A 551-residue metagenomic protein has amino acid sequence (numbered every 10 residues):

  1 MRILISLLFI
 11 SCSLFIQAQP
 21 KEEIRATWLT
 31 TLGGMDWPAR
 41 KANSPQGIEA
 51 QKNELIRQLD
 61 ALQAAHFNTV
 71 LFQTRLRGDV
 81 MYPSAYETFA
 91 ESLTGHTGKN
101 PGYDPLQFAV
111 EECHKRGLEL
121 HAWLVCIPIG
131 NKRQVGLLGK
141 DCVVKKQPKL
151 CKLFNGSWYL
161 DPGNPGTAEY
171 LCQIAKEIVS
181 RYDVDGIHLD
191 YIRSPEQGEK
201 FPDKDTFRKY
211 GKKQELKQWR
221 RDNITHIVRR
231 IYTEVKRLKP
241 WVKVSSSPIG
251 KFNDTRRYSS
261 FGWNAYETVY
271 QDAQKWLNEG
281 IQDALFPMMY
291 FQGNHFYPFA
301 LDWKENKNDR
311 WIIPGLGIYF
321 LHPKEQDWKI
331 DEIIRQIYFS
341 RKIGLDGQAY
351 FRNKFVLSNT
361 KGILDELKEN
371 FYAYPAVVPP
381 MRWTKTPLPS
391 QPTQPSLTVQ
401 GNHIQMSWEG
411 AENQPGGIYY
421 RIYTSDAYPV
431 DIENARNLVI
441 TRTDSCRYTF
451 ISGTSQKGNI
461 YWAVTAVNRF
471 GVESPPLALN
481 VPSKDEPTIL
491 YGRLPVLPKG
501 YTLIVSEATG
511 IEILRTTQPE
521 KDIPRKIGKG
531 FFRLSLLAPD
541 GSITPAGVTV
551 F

Functional and structural regions predicted by a protein language model:
E22-I24, T30, G34-K52, A122 (+2 more regions): Active-site-adjacent "subsite" loops/lids of carbohydrate-active enzymes
A50-D79, Y182-V184, K275, I281: Catalytic domains of carbohydrate-active enzymes, especially glycoside hydrolases
V80-G95, P128-F154, I192-K212, R257-N264: Aromatic- and acidic-residue-enriched segments that line the glycan-binding/catalytic groove of carbohydrate-active
G166-K176, S180-D309, P314-L316: Active-site neighborhood of glycoside hydrolase catalytic domains
A273-H295, R310-T384: Substrate-binding cleft of secreted/luminal carbohydrate-active enzymes
G362-P415, F470-R493, V550-F551: Pro/Thr/Ser/Gly-rich low-complexity, intrinsically disordered linker/stalk tracts
A411-A435, N459, P498-S506: Solvent-exposed loop/turn segments flanking beta-strands in beta-repeat/beta-sandwich domains
S452-E473, G530-D540: Beta-strand-rich modules
